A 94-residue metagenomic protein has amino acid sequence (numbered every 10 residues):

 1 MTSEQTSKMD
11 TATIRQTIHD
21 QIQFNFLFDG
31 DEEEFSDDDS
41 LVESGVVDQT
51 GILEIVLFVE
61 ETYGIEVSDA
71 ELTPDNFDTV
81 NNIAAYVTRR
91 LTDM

Functional and structural regions predicted by a protein language model:
T2-E32, A85-M94: Thiotemplate assembly-line natural product biosynthesis machinery
M9, T13, S36, V47-T50 (+2 more regions): Residues at secondary-structure transition points
N25-V46, I65-E71, L91-M94: Phosphopantetheine carrier-protein modules
T50-G51, A84: Small-side-chain structural scaffolding
G51-N76: Phosphopantetheinylated carrier protein domains
D69-Y86, R90-L91: Charged low-complexity stretches with an acidic bias
